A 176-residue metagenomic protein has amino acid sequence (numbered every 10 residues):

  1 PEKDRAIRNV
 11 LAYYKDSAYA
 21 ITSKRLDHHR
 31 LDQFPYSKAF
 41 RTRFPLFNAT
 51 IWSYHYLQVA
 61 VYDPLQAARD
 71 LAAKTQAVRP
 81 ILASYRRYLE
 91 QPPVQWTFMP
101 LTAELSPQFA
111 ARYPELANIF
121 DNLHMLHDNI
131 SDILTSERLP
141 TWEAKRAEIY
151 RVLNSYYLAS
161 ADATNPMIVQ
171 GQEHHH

Functional and structural regions predicted by a protein language model:
E2-D128: Extended amphipathic alpha-helical interaction segments
D121-N122, N129-H176: Hydrophilic extracytoplasmic domains
